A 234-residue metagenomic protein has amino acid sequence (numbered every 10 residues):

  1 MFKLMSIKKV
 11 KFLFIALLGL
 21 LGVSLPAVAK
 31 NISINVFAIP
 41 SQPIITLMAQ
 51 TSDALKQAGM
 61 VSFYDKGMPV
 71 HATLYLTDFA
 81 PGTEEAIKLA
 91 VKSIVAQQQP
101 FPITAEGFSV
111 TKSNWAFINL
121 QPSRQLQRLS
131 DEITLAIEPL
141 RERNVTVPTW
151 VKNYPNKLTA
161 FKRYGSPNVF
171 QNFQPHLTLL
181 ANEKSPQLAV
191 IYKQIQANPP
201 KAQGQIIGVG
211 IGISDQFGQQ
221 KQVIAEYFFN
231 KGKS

Functional and structural regions predicted by a protein language model:
F2-F14: Bacterial N-terminal signal peptides that target proteins for export
S6, A16-L18, S41, K233: Prokaryotic Sec-type signal peptides and long signal-anchor helices with extended Leu/Ile/Val-rich h-regions
L13-S24: Bacterial N-terminal signal peptides
V28-P102, V110, L120-G208, I213-S234: Basic, often amphipathic N-terminal segments
S113-N114: Beta-strand-connecting loop/turn residues
